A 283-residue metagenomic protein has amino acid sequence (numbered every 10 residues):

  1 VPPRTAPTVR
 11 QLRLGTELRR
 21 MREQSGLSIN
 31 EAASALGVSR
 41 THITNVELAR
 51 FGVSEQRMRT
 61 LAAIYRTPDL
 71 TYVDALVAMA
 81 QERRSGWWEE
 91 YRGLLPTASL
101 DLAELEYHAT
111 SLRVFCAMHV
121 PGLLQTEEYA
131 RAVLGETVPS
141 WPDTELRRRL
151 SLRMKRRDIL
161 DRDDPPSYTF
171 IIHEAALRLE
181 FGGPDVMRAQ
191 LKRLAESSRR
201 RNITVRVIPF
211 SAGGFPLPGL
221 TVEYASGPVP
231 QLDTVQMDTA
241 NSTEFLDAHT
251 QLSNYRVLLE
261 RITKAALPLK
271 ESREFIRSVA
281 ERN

Functional and structural regions predicted by a protein language model:
P2-T16, R20, Q24, N30-S34 (+4 more regions): Interdomain hinge/linker segments and adjacent boundary elements that couple functional modules
L27, V38, I203: Short glycine/serine/threonine/alanine-rich loop segments
N30, R40-T41: Key DNA-contact positions within bacterial/archaeal DNA-binding proteins
D164, I171, F181-N283: C-terminal regulatory/effector modules of DNA-binding transcriptional regulators
